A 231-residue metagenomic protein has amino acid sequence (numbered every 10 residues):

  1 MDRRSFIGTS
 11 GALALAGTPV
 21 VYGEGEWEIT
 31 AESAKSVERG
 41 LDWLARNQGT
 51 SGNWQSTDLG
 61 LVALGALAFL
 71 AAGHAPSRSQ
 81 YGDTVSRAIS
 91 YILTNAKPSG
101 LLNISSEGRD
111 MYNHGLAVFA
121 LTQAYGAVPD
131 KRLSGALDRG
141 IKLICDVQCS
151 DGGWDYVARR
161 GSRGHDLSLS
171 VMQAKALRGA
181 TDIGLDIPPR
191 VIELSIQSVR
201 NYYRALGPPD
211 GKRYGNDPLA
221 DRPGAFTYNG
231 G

Functional and structural regions predicted by a protein language model:
M1-A14: N-terminal secretory signal peptides and thylakoid transit peptides that target proteins across membranes
G8, Y22-G60: Low-complexity, Ser/Thr/Pro/Gly-enriched N-terminal "stalk/linker" regions
Y22-E32, L64-R78, L116-D130, M172-D186: Well-ordered alpha-helical scaffold segments within catalytic/enzyme domains
E24, T30, R163-A176, A180-G231: Extended ligand-binding clefts on enzyme/binding-domain cores
I29, R46-L59, T94-H114, Y156-L169 (+2 more regions): Solvent-exposed loop and edge beta-strand segments that line ligand/cofactor-binding and catalytic clefts
S36-G52, D83-L101, A136-G153, V191-R213: Long, well-ordered core segments of solenoidal/helical folds
N47-G49, N53-D83: N-terminal carbohydrate-binding/catalytic regions of secreted carbohydrate-active enzymes
P76-K175: Extended ligand-binding groove/face enriched in aromatic
